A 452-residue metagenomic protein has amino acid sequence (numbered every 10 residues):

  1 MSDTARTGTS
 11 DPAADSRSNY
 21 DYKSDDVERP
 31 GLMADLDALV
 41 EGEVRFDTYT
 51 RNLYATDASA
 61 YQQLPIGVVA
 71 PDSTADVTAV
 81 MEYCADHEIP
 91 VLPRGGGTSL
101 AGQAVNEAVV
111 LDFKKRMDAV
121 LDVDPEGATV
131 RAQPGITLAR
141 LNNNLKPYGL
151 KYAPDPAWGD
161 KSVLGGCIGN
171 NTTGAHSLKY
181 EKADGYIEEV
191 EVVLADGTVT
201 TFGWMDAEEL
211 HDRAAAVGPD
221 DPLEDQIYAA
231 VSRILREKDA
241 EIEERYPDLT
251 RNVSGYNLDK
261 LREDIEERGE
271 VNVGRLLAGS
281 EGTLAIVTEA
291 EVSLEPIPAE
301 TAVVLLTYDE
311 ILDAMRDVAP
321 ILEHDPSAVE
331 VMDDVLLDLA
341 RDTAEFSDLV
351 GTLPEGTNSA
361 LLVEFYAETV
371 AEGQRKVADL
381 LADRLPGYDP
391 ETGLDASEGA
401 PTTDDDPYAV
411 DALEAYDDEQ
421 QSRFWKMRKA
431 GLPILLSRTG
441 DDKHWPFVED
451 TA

Functional and structural regions predicted by a protein language model:
M1-A452: Noncatalytic alpha-helical scaffold of FAD-dependent oxidoreductases
